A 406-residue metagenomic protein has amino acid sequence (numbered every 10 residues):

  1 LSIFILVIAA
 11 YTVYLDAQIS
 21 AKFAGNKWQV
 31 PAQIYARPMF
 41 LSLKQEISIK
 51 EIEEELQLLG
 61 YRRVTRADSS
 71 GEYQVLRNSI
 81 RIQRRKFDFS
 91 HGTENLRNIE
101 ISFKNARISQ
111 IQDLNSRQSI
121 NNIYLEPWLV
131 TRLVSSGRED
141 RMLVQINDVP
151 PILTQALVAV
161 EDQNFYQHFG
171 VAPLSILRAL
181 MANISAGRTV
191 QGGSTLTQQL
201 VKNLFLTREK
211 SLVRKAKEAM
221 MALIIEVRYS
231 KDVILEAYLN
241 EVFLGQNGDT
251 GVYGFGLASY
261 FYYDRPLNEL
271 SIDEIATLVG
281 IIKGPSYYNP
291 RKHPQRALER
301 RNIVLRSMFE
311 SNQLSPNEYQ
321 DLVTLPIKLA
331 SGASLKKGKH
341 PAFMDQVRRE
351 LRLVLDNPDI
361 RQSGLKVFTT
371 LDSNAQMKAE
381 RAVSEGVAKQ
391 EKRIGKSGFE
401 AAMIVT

Functional and structural regions predicted by a protein language model:
L1-I394, M403: Juxtamembrane regions of bacterial inner-membrane/periplasmic proteins, predominantly the peptidoglycan biogenesis
F399-T406: C-terminal soluble interaction/assembly domains
